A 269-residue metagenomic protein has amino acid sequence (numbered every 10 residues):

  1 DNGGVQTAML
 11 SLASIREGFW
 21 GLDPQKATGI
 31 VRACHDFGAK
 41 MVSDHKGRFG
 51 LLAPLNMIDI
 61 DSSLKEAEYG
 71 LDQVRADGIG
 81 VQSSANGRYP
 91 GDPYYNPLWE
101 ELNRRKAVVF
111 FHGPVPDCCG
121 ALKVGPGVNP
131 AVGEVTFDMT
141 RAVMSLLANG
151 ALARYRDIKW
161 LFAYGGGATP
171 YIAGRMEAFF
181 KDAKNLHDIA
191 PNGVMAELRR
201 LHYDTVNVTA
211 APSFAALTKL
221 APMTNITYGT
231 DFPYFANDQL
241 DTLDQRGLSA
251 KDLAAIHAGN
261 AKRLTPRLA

Functional and structural regions predicted by a protein language model:
D1-T7, D36-D44, K65-Y69, D77 (+6 more regions): Mid-to-C-terminal alpha-helical segments outside catalytic/metal-binding sites
Q6-T7, S11-V143, N149: Active-site gating/metal-coordination segments in enzymes
L10-S11, L52-A53, G80, F111-H112 (+3 more regions): Active-site neighborhood of phospho(di)ester-bond hydrolases with catalytic His/Asp-centered motifs
G21-L22, A121-V124, I172-M176, Q239-D241 (+1 more regions): Short aromatic-enriched loop/helix-cap "lid" or pocket-rim segments at secondary-structure transitions that line
V74-G78, N103-V108, G127-N129, Y155-D157 (+2 more regions): Glycine-enriched alpha-helix->loop->beta-strand junction motifs that scaffold or abut catalytic
G133-F137, R141, I158-F162, Y203: Short, surface-exposed loop/turn motifs that are enriched in glycine and acidic residues and include a nearby proline
L147-L152, R156-A196: Aromatic-lined glycan-binding groove of carbohydrate-active enzymes
K184-F214: Aromatic-anchored helix/helix-loop segment that forms the rim or "lid" of small-molecule/cofactor binding pockets
